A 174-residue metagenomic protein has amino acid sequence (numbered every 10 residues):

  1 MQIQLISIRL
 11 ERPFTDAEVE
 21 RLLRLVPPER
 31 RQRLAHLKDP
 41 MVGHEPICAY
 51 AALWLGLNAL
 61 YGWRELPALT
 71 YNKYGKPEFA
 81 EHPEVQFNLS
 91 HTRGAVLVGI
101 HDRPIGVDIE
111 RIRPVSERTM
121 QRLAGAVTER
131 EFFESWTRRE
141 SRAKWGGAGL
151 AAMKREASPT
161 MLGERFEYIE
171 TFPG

Functional and structural regions predicted by a protein language model:
M1-G174: Core catalytic alpha/beta fold that binds nucleotide/phospho-ligands
